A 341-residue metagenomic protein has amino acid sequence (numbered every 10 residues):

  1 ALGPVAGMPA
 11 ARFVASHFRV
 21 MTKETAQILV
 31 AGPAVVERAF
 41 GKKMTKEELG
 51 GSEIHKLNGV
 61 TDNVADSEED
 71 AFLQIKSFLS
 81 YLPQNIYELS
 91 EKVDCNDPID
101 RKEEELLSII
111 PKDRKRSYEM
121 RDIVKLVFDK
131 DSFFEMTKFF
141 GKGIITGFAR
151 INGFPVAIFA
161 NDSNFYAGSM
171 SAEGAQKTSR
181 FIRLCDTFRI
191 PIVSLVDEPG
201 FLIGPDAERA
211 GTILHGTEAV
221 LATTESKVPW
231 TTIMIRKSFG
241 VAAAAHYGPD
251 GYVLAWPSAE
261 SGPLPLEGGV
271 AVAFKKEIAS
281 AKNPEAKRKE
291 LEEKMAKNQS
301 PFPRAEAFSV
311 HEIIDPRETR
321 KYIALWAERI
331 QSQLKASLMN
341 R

Functional and structural regions predicted by a protein language model:
A1-R341: Ligand-binding clefts of soluble mixed alpha/beta catalytic domains
